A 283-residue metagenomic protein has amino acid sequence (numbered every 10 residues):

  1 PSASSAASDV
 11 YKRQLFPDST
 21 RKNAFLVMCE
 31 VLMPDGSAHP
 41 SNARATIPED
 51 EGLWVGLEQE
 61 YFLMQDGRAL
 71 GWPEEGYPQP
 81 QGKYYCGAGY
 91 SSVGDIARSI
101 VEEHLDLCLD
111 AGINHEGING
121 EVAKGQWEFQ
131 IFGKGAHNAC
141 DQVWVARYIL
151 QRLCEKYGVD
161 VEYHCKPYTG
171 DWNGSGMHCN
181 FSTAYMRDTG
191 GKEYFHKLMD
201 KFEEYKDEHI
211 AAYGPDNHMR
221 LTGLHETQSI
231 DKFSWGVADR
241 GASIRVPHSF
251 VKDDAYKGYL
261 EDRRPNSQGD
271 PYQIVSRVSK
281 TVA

Functional and structural regions predicted by a protein language model:
P1-A7, Y11: Single conserved hydrophobic/aromatic residue that forms the stacking wall/gate of nucleotide- or nucleobase-binding
K12-D35, L53-S92, D110-G135: Residues forming anionic-ligand binding surfaces in small-molecule and nucleic-acid pockets of primarily soluble enzymes
L32-S37, S92-V93, G133-A139, T183-R187 (+2 more regions): A generic structural motif
T46-I47, I100-G120, A146-C154: Structured alpha-helical segments in the cores of large, soluble enzyme domains
L63-M64, K124-Q130, Y163-N180, D216-K232: Beta-rich nucleic-acid/ligand-interaction surfaces
W72-Q79, S175-Y185, F233-W235, A242-F250: Short beta-strand elements
P78-V101, A136-R147, T183-D188: Acidic, His- and aromatic-enriched active-site or binding-groove loops in soluble protein domains that engage sugars
N138, I149-H164, R187-A283: C-terminal accessory/tail domains of diverse enzymes
